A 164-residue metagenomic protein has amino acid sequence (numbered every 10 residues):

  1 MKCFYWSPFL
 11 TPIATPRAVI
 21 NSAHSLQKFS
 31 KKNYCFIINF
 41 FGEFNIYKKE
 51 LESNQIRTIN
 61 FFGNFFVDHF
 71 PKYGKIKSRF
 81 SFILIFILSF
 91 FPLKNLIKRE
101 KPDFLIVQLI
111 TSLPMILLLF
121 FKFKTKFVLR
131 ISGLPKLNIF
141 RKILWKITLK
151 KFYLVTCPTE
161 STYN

Functional and structural regions predicted by a protein language model:
M1-F4: Extreme N-terminal starter segment of soluble prokaryotic enzymes
W6-I13, S25-F80: N-terminal strand-loop element at the rim of the active site of nucleotide-sugar-dependent glycosyltransferases
E43, T111-S112, S161-Y163: Alpha-helix capping/helix-boundary segments
I85-S89, V107-L113, I131: Short His-centered aromatic/hydrophobic patch
L96-D103: Glycine-rich phosphate-binding loop signature in dinucleotide/nucleotide-binding domains
I97, F127-Y153: A conserved, positively charged/aromatic
F104-L109, L119-K136, T156: Active-site proximal beta-strand in glycosyltransferases
Y153-N164: A short, active-site helix/loop in glycosyltransferases that binds the activated sugar's phosphate group
